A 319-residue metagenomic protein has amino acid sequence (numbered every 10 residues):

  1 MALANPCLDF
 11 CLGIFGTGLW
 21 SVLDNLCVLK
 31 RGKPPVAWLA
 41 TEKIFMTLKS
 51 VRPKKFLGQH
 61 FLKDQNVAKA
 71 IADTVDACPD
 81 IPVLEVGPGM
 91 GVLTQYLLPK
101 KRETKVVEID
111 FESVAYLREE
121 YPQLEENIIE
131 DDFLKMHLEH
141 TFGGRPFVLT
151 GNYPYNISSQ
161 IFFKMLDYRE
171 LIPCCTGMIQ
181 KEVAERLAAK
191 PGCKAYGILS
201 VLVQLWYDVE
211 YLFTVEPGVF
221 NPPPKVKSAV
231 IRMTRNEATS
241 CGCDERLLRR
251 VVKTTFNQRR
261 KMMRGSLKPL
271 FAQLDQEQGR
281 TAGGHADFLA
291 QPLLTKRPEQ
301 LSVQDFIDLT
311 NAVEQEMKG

Functional and structural regions predicted by a protein language model:
A2-A4, T17, A37-T41: Ala/Thr-enriched low-complexity intrinsically disordered regions
P6, D24, G32-A37: Intrinsic disorder/low-complexity segments
G13-G18, G32: Residue-identity detector for glycine
R31, A37-T254, E299, D308-N311 (+1 more regions): Catalytic cores of RNA-modifying enzymes
R235, T254-G319: C-terminal lobe and adjacent flexible extensions of AdoMet/dcAdoMet transferase-like proteins
